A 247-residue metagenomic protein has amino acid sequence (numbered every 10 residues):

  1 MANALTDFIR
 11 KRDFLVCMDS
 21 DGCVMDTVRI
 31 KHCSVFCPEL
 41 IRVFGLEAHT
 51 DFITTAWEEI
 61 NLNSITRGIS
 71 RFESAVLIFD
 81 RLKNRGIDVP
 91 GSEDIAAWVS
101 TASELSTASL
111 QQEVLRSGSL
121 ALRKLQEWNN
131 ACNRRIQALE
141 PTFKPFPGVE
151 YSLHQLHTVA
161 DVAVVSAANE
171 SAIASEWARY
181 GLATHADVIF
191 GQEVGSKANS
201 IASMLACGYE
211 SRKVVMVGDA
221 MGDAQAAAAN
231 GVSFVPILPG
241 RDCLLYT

Functional and structural regions predicted by a protein language model:
M1-M18, T55, I60, S64-R67 (+2 more regions): Non-catalytic pre-domain segments flanking phosphatase-related domains
A4-A56, E73: Active-site neighborhood of HAD-like aspartate-dependent phosphohydrolases
C17, G118-Q126, N133-V162, N199: Short, acidic loop-to-helix structural element flanking the phosphoryl-transfer center in phosphate-processing enzymes
L62-L139: A metal-dependent, Asp-based hydrolase signature
H154-A163, A167-G191: Substrate-recognition/cap helix-loop segment adjacent to the acidic, metal-dependent catalytic center of Asp-based
F190-S196, L238-C243: Short, acidic/turn-prone active-site loops that include or flank metal/cofactor- and phosphate-binding residues
K197-A224: Conserved Lys-Pro-Asp/Glu-containing loop-to-beta segment of HAD-superfamily phosphomonoesterases, centered on
Y246-T247: Conserved small/polar residues in nucleotide/adenosyl-binding loops
